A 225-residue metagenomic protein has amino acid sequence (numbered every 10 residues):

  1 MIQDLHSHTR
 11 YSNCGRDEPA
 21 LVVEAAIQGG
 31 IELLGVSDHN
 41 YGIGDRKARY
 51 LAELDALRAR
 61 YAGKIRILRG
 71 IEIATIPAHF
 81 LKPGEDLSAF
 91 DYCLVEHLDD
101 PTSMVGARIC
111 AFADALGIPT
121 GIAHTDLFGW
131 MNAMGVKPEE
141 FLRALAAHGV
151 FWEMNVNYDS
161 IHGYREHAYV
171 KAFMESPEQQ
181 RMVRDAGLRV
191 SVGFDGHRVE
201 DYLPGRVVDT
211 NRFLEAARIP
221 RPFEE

Functional and structural regions predicted by a protein language model:
M1-G29: N-terminal active-site segment of His-dependent metallophosphoesterases
I2-S12, V36, I122-L127, V192-G196: Histidine-centered catalytic micro-motifs
N13-R16, D45-A48, N132-E139, S160-Q180 (+1 more regions): Histidine/acidic-residue-rich catalytic or RNA/ligand-binding cores of hydrolases and nuclease-related proteins
A20-G35, A56-Y61: Alpha-helical scaffold segments that flank or form the walls of functional sites
E32, F151, R189: Residue-level detector of anion-binding/catalytic polar loops
H39, L188-Y202: Short acidic/histidine-rich active-site segments
N40-M154, Y158, L214-R221: Extended substrate/RNA-proximal surfaces in nucleic-acid metabolism proteins
